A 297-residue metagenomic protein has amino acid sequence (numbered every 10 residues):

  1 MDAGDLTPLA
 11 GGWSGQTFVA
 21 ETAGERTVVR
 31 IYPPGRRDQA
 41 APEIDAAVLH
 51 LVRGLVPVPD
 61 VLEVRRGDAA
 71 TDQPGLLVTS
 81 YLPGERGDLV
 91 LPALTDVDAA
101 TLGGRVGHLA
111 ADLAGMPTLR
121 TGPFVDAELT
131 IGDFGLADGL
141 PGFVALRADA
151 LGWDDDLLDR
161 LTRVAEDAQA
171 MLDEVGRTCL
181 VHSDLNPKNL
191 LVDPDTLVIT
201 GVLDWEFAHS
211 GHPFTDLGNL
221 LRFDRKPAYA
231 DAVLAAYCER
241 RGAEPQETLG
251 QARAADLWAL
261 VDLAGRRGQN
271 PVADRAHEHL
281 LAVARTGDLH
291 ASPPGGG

Functional and structural regions predicted by a protein language model:
M1-D2, R66-A69, L77, P83 (+5 more regions): An alpha-helical support segment within catalytic cores of ATP-dependent transferases
D2-D5, W153-L161, R241-A252: Short, surface-exposed acidic
A3, V56-V58, I199: Core-facing hydrophobic residues within beta-strands of well-ordered domains
T7-T130, F134-G135: ATP-binding pocket architecture of kinase catalytic cores
S14, G104, G142-F143, F207-P213 (+1 more regions): Helix-rich C-terminal or lid/interface subdomains of diverse kinases
G15-A20, V29, V61, E166-T215: Active-site acidic catalytic loop and adjacent metal/ATP-binding pocket of ATP-dependent phosphoryl transfer enzymes
Y32, D60, G67-D68, G75-L77 (+9 more regions): Catalytic cores of transferase enzymes with a strong primary signal for eukaryotic protein kinases
A46-L49, A110, L158, Q169 (+1 more regions): Short amphipathic alpha-helical segments and helix-helix/interface helices
